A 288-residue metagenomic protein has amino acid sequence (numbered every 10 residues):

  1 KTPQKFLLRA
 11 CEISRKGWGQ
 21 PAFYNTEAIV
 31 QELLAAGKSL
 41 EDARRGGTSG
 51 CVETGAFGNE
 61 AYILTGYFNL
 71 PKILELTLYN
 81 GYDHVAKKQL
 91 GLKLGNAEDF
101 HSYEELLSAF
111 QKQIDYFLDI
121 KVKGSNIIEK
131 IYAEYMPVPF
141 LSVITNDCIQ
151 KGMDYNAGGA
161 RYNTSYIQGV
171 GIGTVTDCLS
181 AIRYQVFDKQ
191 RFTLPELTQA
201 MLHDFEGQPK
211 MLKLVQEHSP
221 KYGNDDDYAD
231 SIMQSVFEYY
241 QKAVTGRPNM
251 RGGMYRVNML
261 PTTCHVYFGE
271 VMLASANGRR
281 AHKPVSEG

Functional and structural regions predicted by a protein language model:
K1-G173, S180-G288: Conserved catalytic cores of very large enzyme subunits
